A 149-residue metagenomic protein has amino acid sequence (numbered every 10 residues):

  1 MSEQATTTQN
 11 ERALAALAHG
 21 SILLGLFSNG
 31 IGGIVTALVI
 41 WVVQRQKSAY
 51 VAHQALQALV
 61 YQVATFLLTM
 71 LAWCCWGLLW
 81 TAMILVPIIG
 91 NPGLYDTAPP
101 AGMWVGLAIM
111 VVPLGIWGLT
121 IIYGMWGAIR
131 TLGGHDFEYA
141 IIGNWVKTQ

Functional and structural regions predicted by a protein language model:
M1-T8, P87-P100: Long, highly hydrophobic alpha-helical transmembrane signal-anchor segments
M1-V63, W126-Q149: Membrane-interface extramembranous regions at the lipid-water interface
A15-V35, L59-G90, G102-G127: Hydrophobic alpha-helical transmembrane segments in multi-pass membrane proteins
V51-A52, M70-C74, Y95: Short C-terminal domain-edge/linker segments immediately following a structured domain
L78-L94, A140-Q149: Charge-rich, acidic-biased intrinsically disordered regions
